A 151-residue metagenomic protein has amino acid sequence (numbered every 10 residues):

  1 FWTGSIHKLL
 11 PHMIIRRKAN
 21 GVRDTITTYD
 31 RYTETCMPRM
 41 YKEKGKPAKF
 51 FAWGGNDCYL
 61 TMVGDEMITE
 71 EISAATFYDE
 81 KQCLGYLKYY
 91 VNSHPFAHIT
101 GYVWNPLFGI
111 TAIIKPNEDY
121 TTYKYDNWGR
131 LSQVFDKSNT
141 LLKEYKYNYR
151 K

Functional and structural regions predicted by a protein language model:
F1-K115, D119-K151: Beta-strand elements of repeat-based all-beta scaffolds
